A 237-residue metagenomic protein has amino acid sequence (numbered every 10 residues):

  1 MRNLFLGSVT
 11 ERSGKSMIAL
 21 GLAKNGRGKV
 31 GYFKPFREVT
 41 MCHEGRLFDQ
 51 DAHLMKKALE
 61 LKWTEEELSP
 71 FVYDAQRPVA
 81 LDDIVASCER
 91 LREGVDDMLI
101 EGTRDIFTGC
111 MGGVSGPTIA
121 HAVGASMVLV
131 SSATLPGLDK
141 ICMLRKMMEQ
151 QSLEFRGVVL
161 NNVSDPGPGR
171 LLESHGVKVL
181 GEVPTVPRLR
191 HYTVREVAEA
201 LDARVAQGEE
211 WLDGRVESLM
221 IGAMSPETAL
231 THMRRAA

Functional and structural regions predicted by a protein language model:
N3-D83, S87-R90, P168-L171: N-terminal phosphate/diphosphate-binding loop that engages ATP/GTP or pyrophosphate donors across diverse enzyme folds
F5, D97-E101, V128-V130, V159 (+1 more regions): Structural motif
V9, A23, P35-E38, T103-D105 (+4 more regions): Short, ordered loop/turn segments at secondary-structure junctions
S13-M17, R46, Q50, V79-A86 (+6 more regions): Conserved active-site and cofactor/substrate-binding residues in soluble primary-metabolism enzymes
G28, E93-D96, A236: Short, high-confidence coil segments that cap the C-terminus of an alpha-helix and link into the following beta-strand
Q76-G113, P117-H121: Phosphate-binding/switch loop-helix module in NTP-utilizing enzymes
R104-V177: Conserved catalytic-core segment of NTP-binding enzymes
K146-A236: C-terminal lobe/tail of nucleotide-utilizing enzymes
